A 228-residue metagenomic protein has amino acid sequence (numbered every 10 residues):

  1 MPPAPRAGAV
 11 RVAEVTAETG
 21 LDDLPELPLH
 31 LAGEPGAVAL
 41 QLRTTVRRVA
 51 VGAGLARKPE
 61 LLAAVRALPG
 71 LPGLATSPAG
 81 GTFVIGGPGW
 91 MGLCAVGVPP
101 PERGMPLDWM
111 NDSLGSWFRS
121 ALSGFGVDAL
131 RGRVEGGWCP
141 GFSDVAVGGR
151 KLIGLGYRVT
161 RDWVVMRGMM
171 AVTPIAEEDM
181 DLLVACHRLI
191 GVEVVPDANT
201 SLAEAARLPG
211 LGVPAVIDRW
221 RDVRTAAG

Functional and structural regions predicted by a protein language model:
M1-A64, P196-G228: Active-site loop/lid in soluble adenylation, ligation, and acyl-transfer enzymes
Q41-R48, R57-R103: A glycine-rich, hydrophobic loop/mini-helix early in the fold
L55-A56, G97-P101, R150, P174-E177: Short loop segments at secondary-structure junctions
F83-I85, V134-C139, T160: A short beta-turn/loop motif at secondary-structure boundaries
P88-G137: Contiguous, small/hydrophobic- and glycine-enriched helical/loop subdomains that border and often "cap" functional
S113-W117, V147, I153-G154: Active-site glycine-rich loop that binds ribose-phosphate moieties when present
G115, R119-D128, V134, R158 (+1 more regions): Long, positively charged amphipathic alpha-helical accessory segments at protein N-termini or as interdomain linkers
L130-L152: Beta-rich nucleic-acid/ligand-interaction surfaces
